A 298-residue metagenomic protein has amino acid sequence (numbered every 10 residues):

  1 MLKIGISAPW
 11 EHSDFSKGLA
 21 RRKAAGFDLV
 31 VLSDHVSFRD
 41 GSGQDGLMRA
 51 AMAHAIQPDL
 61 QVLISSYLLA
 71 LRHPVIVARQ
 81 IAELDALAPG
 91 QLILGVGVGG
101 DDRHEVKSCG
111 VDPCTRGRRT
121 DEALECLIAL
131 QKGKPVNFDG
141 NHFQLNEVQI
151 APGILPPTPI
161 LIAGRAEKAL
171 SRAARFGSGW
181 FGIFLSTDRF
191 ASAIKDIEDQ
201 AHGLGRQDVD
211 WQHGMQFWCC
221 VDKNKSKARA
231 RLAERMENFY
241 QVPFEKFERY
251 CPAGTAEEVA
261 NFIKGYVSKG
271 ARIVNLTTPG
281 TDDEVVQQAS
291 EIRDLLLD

Functional and structural regions predicted by a protein language model:
M1-I56, T158, P279: N-terminal beta1-alpha1-beta2 module of alpha/beta enzyme domains
L2-S13, S65-V75, I154-R165, C219-C220 (+1 more regions): Active-site mouth loops of central-metabolism enzymes
L2-W10, L71-N137, I183-F184, D188-R189 (+2 more regions): Flexible, glycine-rich active-site loops centered on histidine and acidic residues that chelate a metal or position
I4-A8, V30-L32, V62-S65, L92-V96 (+4 more regions): Hydrophobic faces of well-ordered beta-strands that scaffold small-molecule active sites in alpha/beta enzyme cores
E11-R22, Q80, I162-R172, T255-G265: Short, acidic/polar
A20-A24, A50-D59, I81-L92, A174-R175 (+2 more regions): Acidic (Asp/Glu)-rich catalytic clusters
D34, A53, L84, L94 (+7 more regions): Conserved, mostly hydrophobic/aromatic
C109, P113-Q149, T187-R272, P279-Q287 (+1 more regions): An alpha-helical appendage that flanks or caps ligand/catalytic pockets
